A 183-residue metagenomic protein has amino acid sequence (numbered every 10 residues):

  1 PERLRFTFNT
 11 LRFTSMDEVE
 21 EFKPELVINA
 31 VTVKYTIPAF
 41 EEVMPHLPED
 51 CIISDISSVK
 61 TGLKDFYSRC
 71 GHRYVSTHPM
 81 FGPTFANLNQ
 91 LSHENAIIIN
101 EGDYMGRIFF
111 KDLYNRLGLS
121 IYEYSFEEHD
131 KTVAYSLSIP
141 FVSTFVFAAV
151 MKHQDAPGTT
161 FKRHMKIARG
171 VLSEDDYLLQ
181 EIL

Functional and structural regions predicted by a protein language model:
P1-F6, R12: NAD(P)-binding Rossmann-fold cofactor-contacting core
L11-D17, Y122-S125: Short acidic-hydrophobic, aromatic-tinged amphipathic segments that line or gate anion-handling sites
E18-H46: Rossmann-like NAD(P)-binding element
I28-N29, S54, I98: Redox-cofactor binding/interface segments in oxidoreductases and associated redox assembly factors
M44-E49, Q90-L91: Short, conserved loop/helix-junction motifs that constitute active-site signature segments in enzyme catalytic cores
L47-L63: ADP-ribose/adenylate-binding Rossmann-like module
V59, L63-Y124: Rossmann-fold dinucleotide-binding core
E123-L183: An accessory alpha-helical subdomain
